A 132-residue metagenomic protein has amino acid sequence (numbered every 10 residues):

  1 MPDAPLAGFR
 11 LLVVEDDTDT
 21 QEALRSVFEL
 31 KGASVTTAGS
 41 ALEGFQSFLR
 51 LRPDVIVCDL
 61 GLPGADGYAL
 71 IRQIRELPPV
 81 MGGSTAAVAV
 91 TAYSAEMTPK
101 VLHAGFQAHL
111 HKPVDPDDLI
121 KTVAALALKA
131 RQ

Functional and structural regions predicted by a protein language model:
E15: Conserved acidic carboxylate
T18-T36, A104: Two-component/phosphorelay signaling modules centered on CheY-like receiver
R25, A69, V88, Y93-H111 (+1 more regions): Alpha4 helix (beta4-alpha4-beta5 surface) of REC/receiver domains from two-component response regulators
T37-V55, P99: Acidic, metal-coordinating helix/loop segments flanking the phosphotransfer/catalytic sites of two-component signaling
S40, D66-R72: Acidic catalytic/metal-coordinating carboxylates
D59: Active-site residues of response regulator receiver
P63, P113: The feature encodes the CheY-like receiver
V114-A124: C-terminal output helix
